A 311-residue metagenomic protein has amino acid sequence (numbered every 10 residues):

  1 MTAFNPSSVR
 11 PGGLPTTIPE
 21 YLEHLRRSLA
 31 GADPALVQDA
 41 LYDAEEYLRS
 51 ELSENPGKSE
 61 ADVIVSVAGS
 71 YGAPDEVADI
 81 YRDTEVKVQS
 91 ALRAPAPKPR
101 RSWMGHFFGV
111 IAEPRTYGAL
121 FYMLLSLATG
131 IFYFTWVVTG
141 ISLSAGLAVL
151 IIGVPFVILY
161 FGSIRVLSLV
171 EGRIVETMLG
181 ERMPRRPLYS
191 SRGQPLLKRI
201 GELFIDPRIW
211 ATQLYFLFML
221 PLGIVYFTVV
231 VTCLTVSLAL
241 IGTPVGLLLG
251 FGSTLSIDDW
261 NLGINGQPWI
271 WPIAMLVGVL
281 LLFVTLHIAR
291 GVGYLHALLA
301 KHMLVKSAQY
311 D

Functional and structural regions predicted by a protein language model:
T2-D39, S50, E54-A61: A composition-biased, non-transmembrane "mature-region" signal
A3-P6, S53, G57-Y122, M183-D206: Cytosolic juxtamembrane regions of integral membrane proteins
A40-E51, A68-G69: Amphipathic alpha-helical segments that form the core helices of the histone-fold
V110-I141, I174, I200-L234, I241 (+2 more regions): Short, structured motif recognition centered on aromatic/hydrophobic residues
L143-G180, V279-H287: Hydrophobic alpha-helical membrane-embedded segments
R173-I200, G252, K301-D311: Juxtamembrane inter-helical linkers in multi-pass membrane proteins
G242-G266: Membrane-interfacial helical/loop segments at transmembrane boundaries in membrane proteins
G263-W271, F283-D311: Cytosolic/matrix-facing juxtamembrane and C-terminal tails of multi-pass cellular membrane proteins
